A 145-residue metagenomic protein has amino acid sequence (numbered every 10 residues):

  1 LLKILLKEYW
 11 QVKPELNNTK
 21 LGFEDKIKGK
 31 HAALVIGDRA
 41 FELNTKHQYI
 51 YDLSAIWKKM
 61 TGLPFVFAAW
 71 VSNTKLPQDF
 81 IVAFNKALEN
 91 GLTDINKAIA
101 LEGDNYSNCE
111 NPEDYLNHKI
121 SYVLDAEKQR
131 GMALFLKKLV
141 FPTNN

Functional and structural regions predicted by a protein language model:
L1-D25, K30, R130: Bilobed "Venus flytrap"/periplasmic-binding protein-like clamshell domains and structurally analogous long
L5, T45, S54-W57, I120 (+1 more regions): Solvent-exposed, flexible loop/coil residues
Q11, K75, E89, S121 (+1 more regions): Residue-level marker of positions within ordered structural domains that often coincide with functionally constrained
E15-L16, A69, K119-S121: Generic preference for hydrophobic/aromatic residues in regular secondary structure cores
N18-L101: Pocket-lining segment of extracytoplasmic ligand-binding domains
A100-N145: An extracytoplasmic/periplasmic, membrane-proximal ligand-sensing/linker region
